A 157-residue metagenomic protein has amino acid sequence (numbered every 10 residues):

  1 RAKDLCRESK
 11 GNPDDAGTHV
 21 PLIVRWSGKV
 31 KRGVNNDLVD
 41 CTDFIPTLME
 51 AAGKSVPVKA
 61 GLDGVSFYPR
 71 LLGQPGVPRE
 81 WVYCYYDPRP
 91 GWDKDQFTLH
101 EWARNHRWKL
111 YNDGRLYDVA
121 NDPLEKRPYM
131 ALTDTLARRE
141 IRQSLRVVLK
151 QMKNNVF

Functional and structural regions predicted by a protein language model:
R1-D15, V30-K31, D37, T42-N121 (+1 more regions): C-terminal cap/loop subdomain of S1 sulfatases and analogous C-terminal strand-loop tails that border
H19-L22, I45: Structural micro-motif
L22-V24, L116-Y117: Short beta-strand motif preference
I23-K31: The feature captures the short pre-catalytic strand/loop hairpin that immediately precedes and shapes the active-site
G33-N35, A131-D134: Second-shell loop/turn segments in exported
E125-Y129: Carboxylate-dense, calcium-coordinating segments in secreted/extracellular and ER-lumen proteins
R146-F157: Bilobed periplasmic-binding protein-like "clamshell/Venus-flytrap" ligand-binding domains
